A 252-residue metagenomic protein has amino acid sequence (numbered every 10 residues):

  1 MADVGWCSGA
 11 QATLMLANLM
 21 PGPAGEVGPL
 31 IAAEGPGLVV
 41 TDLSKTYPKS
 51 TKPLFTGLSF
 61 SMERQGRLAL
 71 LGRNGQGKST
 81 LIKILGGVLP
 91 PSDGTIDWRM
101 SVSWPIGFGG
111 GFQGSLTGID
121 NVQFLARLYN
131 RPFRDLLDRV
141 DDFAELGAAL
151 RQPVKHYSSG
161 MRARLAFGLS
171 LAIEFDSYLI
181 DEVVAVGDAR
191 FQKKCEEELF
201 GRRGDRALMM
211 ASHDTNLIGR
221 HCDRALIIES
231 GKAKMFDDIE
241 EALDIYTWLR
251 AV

Functional and structural regions predicted by a protein language model:
W6, L19-V40, S44-A69, S92: A short, flexible loop at the N-terminus of ABC-type nucleotide-binding domains that lies
R64-A69, R73-R127: ABC ATPase nucleotide-binding domain signature region
S101, I106-S177, E182-A189, E197: ABC-family P-loop ATPase nucleotide-binding domains
Q192-G204: Helical segment within the ABC ATPase nucleotide-binding domain
D205-S212: Conserved H-loop
D214-R220: Conserved H-loop
R220-I227: Conserved catalytic segment of ABC-fold P-loop ATPases
K232-V252: Conserved beta-strand-loop-alpha-helix hinge in the C-terminal portion of ABC ATPase nucleotide-binding domains
